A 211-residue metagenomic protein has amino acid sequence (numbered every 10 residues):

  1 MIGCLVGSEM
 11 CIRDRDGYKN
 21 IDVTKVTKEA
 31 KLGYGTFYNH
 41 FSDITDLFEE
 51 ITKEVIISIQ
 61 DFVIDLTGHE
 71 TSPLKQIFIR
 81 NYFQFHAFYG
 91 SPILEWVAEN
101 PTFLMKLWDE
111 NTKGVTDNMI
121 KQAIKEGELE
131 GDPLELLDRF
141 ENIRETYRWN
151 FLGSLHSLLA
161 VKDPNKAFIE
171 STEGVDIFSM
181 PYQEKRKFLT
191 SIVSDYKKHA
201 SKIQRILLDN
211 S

Functional and structural regions predicted by a protein language model:
M1-G7, I12: Single conserved hydrophobic/aromatic residue that forms the stacking wall/gate of nucleotide- or nucleobase-binding
R15-D46, E50: Helix-turn-helix
N39-F41, D46-I59, W96-P101: Alpha-helical DNA-contacting segments of helix-turn-helix folds
E50, I64-I93: Hydrophobic alpha-helical connector segments
V63-E70, E95-T102, S154-K162: Secondary-structure edge/capping motif, primarily at the C-terminal ends of alpha-helices and the immediately following
R80-N118: Helix-turn-helix/homeodomain-like alpha-helical modules used for DNA recognition and transcription-factor dimerization
T102-H156: Amphipathic alpha-helical packing segments from all-alpha helical-bundle domains
K125, H156-S211: C-terminal peripheral helix-coil segments that are non-catalytic and often amphipathic
